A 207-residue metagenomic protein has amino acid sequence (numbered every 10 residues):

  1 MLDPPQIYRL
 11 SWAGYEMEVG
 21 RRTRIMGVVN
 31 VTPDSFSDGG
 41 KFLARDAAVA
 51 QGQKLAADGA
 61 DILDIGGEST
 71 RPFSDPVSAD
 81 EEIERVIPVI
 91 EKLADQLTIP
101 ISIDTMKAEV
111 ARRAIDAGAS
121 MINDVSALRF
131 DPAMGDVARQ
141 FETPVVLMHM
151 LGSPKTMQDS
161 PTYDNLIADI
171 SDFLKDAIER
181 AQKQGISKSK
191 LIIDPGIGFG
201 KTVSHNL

Functional and structural regions predicted by a protein language model:
M1-N30, K175, E179-Q182, I186: N-terminal amphipathic alpha-helix/helix-capping segment at the start of soluble metabolic enzymes
R22-R24, Q96-D104, M121, K188: Short beta-strand/loop segments at the ligand-binding rim of alpha/beta enzyme cores
V28-V49, D75-P76, P100-S102, Q158-I167 (+1 more regions): Active-site mouth loops of central-metabolism enzymes
V29, L55, G59, D104 (+3 more regions): Conserved, mostly hydrophobic/aromatic
P33, S69-F73, A117, L128-S204: Conserved anion-binding
S35-S37, D61-P88, I197, T202-V203: Glycine-rich, proline-tolerant flexible connector loops at the mouths of alpha/beta enzymes
F36-K54, D80-R85, L128-P132, A168-L174 (+1 more regions): Glycine-rich anion/phosphate-binding loops
S74-I103, A108-D116, R139-M150, D172: Alpha-helix-loop-beta-strand connector modules within alpha/beta enzyme cores
